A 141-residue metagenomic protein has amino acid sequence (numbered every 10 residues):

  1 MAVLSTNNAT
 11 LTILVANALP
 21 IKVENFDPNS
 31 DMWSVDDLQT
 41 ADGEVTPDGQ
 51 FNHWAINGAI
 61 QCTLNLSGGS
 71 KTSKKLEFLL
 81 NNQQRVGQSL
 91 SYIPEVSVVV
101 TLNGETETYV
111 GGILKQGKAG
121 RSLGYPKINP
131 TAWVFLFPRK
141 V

Functional and structural regions predicted by a protein language model:
M1-G69, E105-V134: Solvent-exposed edge beta-strands and adjacent loop segments that serve as assembly or binding interfaces
I60-V86: Charged, amphipathic alpha-helical segments
F78-T108: Short, acidic/charged, Gly/Pro-enriched secondary-structure junctions
P138-K140: Hydrophobic lipid-interacting interfaces of membrane-associated proteins
